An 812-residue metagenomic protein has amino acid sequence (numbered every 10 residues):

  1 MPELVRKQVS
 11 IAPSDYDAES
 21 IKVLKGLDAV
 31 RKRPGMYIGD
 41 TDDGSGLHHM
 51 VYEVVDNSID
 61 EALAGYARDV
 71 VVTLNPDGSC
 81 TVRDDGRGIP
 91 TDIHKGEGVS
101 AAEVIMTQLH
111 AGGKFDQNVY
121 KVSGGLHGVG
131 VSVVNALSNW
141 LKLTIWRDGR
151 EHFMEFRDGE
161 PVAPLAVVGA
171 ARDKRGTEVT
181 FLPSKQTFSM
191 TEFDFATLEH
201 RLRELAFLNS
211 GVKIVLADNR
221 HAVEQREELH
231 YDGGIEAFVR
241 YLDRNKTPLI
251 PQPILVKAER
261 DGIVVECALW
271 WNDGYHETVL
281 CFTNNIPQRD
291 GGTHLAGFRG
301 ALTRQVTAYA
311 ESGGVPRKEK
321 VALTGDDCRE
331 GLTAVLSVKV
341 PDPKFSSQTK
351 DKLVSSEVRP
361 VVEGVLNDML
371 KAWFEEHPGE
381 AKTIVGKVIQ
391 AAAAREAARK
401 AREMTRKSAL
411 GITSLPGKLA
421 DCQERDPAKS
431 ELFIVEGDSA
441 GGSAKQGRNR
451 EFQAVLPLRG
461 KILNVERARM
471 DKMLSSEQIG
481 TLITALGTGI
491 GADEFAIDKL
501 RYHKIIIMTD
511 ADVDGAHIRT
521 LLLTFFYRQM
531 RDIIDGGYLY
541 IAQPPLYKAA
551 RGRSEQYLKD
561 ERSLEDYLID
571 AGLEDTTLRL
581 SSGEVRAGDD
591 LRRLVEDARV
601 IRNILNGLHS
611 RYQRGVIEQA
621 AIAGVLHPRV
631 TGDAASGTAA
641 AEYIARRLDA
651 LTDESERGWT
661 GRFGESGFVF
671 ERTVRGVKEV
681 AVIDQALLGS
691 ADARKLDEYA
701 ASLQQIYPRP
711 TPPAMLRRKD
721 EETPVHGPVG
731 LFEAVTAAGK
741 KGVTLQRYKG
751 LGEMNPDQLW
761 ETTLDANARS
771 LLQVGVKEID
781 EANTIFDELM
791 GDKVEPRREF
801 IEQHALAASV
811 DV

Functional and structural regions predicted by a protein language model:
M1-V812: Conserved phosphate-chemistry cores used by DNA topoisomerases
